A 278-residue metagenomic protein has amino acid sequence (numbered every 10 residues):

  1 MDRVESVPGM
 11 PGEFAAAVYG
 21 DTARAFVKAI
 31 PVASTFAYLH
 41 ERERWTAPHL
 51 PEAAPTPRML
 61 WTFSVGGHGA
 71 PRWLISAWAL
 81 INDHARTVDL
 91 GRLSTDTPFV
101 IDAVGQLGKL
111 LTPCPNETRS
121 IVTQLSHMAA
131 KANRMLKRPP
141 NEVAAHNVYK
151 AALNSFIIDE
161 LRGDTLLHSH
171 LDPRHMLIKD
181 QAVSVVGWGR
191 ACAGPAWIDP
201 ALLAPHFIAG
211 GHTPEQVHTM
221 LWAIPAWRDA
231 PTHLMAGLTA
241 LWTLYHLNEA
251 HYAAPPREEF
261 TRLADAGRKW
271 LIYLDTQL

Functional and structural regions predicted by a protein language model:
M1-S6: Conserved N-terminal boundary motif of the eukaryotic protein kinase catalytic domain
G9-G20, V27, L153-I198: Active-site acidic catalytic loop and adjacent metal/ATP-binding pocket of ATP-dependent phosphoryl transfer enzymes
R24-W73, V88-L107: A conserved alpha-helical element in kinase catalytic cores
S76-H84: Short pocket-lining segment of the protein kinase catalytic domain that shapes the ATP-binding cleft
H84-S94, C114-E117: Short, polar/flexible loop-turn hinges at active-site or ligand-entry regions and domain interfaces
T112-S169: An alpha-helical support segment within catalytic cores of ATP-dependent transferases
W197-R228, L238-A254: Active-site activation/catalytic loop segments of kinase-like enzymes and analogous catalytic loops in related
D265-L278: Regulatory N- and C-terminal appendages and interdomain linkers associated with kinase/kinase-like NTP transferase
